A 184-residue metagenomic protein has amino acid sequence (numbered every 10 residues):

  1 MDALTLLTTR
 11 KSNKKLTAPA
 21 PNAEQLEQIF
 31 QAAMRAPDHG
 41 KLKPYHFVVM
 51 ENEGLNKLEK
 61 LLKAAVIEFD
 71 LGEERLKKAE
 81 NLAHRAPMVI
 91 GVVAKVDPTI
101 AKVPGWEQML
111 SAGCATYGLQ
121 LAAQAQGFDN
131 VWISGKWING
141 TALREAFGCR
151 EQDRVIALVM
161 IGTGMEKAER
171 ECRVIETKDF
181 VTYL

Functional and structural regions predicted by a protein language model:
M1-A86, L184: N-terminal amphipathic, basic helical "cap/leader" segment at the start of enzyme domains
A3-S12, V155-L184: C-terminal helix-cap and adjacent tail motif
A33, I90, V96-A146: Small-aliphatic-rich amphipathic alpha-helix that forms the alpha element of a beta-alpha
V49-E51, G91, M160: Short, well-ordered beta-strand micro-motif
N52-K57, K63-A64, V96-P98, T141 (+1 more regions): Short, charged/polar surface micro-motifs in flexible loops or helix N-caps
P87-V89, N130, R154-L158: Structural motif
L143-V155: Short, electropositive alpha-helical surface patch
